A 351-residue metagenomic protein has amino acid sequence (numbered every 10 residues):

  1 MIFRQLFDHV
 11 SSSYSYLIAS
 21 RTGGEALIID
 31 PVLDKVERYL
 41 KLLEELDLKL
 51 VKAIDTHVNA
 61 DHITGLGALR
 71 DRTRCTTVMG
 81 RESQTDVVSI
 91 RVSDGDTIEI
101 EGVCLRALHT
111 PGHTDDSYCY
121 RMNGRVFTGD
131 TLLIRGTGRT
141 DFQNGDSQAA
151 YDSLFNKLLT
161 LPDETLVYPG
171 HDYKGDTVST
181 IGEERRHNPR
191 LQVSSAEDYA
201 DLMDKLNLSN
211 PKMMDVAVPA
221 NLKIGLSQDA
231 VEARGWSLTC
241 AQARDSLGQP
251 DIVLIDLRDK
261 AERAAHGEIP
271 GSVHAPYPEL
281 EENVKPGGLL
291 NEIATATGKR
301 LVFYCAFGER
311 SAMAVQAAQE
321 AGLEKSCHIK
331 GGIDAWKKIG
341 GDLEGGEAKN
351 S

Functional and structural regions predicted by a protein language model:
M1-K49, C119-G129, R135: Conserved beta-strand hairpin/beta-sheet module of binuclear metal-dependent hydrolase folds, prominently
Q5, L17, T97-M122, T160: Core dinuclear metal-dependent hydrolase active-site scaffold
S12, G23-E25, L33-H109, R186-H187: Active-site HxH/HxHxD metal-binding segment of metal-dependent hydrolases
I18, D30, H57, L69 (+6 more regions): Divalent metal-coordination and catalytic microenvironments
I28-P31, V51-N59, V78-E82, T110-G112 (+4 more regions): Active-site neighborhood of phospho(di)ester-bond hydrolases with catalytic His/Asp-centered motifs
L108, A275, P286-K338: Catalytic cysteine-centered active loop of the rhodanese-like fold, especially the PTP/DSP P-loop
D152-L166, G170-A241: Accessory terminal helices/loops
A230-L301, G346: Positively charged, proline/Ser/Thr-rich regional signature most characteristic of the Rhodanese/CDC25-like
